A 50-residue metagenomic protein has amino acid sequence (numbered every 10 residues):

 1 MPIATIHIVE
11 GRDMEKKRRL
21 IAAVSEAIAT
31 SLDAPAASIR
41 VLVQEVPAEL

Functional and structural regions predicted by a protein language model:
P2-L50: A domain-level signal for the structural core that forms small-molecule/cofactor-binding pockets and catalytic centers
